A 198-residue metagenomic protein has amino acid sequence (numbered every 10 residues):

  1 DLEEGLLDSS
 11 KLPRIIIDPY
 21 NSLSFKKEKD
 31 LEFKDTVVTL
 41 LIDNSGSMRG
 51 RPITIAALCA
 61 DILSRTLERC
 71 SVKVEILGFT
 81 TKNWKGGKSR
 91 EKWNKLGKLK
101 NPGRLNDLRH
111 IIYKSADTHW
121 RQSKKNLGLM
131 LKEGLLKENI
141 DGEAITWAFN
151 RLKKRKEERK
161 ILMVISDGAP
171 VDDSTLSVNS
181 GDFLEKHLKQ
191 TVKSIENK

Functional and structural regions predicted by a protein language model:
D1-K198: Acidic, glycine-rich A-domain
